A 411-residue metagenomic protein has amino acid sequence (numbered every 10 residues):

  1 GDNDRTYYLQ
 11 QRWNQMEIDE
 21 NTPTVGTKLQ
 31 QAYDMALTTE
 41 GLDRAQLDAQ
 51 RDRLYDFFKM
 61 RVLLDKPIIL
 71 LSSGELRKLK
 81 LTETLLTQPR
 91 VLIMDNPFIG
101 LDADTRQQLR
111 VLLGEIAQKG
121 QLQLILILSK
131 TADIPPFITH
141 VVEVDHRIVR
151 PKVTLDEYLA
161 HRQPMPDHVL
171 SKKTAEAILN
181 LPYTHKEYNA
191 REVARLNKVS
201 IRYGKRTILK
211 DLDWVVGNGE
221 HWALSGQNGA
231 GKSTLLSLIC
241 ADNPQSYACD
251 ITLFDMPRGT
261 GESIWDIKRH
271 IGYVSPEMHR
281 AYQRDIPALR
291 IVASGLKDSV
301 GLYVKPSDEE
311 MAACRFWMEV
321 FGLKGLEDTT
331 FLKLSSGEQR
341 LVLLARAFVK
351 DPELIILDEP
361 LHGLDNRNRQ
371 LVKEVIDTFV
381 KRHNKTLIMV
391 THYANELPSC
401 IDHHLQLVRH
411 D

Functional and structural regions predicted by a protein language model:
G1-T38, L236-V300: ABC ATPase nucleotide-binding domain signature region
D43, P67-L71, Y303-P306, T330-L334 (+1 more regions): Conserved ABC ATPase signature
Q46-L63, A293, D308-L326: Conserved ABC ATPase "signature" region
K80-L81, L344: Hydrophobic anchor residue at the start of the ABC signature
L92-N96, I355-E359: Catalytic Walker B motif of ABC-type/P-loop ATPase nucleotide-binding domains
H146-T174, P398-S399, H403, L407-D411: Conserved beta-strand-loop-alpha-helix hinge in the C-terminal portion of ABC ATPase nucleotide-binding domains
S225-Q227: The feature captures the beta-strand-to-loop junction immediately N-terminal to the Walker
